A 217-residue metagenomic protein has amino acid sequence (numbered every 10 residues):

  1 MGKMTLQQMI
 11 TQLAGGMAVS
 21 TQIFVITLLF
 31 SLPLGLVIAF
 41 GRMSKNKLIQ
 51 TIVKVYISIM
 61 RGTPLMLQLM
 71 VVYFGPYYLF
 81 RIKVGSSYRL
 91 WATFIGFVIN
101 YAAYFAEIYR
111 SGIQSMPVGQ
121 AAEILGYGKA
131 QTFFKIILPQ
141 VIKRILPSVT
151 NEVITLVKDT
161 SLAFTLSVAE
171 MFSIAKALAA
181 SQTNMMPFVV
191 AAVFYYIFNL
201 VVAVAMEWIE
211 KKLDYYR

Functional and structural regions predicted by a protein language model:
M1-R217: Transmembrane alpha-helices and adjacent helix-loop boundaries
